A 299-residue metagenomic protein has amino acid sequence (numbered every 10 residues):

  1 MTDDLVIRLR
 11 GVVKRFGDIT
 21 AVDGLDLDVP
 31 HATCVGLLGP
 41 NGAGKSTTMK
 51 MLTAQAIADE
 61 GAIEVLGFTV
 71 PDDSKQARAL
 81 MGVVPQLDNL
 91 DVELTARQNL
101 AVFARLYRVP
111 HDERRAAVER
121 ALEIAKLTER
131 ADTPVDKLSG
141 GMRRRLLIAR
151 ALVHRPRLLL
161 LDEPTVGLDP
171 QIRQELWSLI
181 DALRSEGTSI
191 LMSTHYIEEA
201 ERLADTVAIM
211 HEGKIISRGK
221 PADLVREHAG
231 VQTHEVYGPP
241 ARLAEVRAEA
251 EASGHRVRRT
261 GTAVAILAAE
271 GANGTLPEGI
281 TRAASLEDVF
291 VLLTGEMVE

Functional and structural regions predicted by a protein language model:
A101, R105, D112-R130: Conserved ABC ATPase "signature" region
P134-L138: Conserved ABC ATPase signature
R155: Conserved catalytic motifs of ABC-family nucleotide-binding domains
L159-D162: Catalytic Walker B motif of ABC-type/P-loop ATPase nucleotide-binding domains
L176-A268: ABC transporter nucleotide-binding domain
